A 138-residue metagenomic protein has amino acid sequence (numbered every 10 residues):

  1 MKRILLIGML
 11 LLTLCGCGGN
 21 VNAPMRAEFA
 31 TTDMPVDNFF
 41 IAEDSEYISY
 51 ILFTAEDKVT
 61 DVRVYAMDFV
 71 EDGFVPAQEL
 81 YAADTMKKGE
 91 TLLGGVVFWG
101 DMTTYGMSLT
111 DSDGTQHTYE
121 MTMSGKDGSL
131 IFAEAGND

Functional and structural regions predicted by a protein language model:
M1-I4: Positively charged n-region of N-terminal signal peptides that target proteins for export
L6-L11: Hydrophobic helical h-region of N-terminal Sec-dependent signal peptides in bacterial secretory/periplasmic proteins
T13-G16: C-terminal motif of bacterial Sec signal peptides marking the signal peptidase cleavage site
G18-V21: Bacterial signal peptide processing site
M25-D72: Short, surface-exposed binding/anchoring microloops in extracellular/periplasmic proteins
N38-A42, M123-D138: Extracellular beta-sheet/turn segments enriched in Thr/Pro/Gly and aliphatic residues
M67-P76, S112-G114: Change "in extracellular beta-sheet-rich domains … of secreted and cell-surface proteins" to "in beta-sheet-rich domains
E79-T118: Short, solvent-exposed, Trp/other aromatic-anchored flexible loops in extracytoplasmic proteins
